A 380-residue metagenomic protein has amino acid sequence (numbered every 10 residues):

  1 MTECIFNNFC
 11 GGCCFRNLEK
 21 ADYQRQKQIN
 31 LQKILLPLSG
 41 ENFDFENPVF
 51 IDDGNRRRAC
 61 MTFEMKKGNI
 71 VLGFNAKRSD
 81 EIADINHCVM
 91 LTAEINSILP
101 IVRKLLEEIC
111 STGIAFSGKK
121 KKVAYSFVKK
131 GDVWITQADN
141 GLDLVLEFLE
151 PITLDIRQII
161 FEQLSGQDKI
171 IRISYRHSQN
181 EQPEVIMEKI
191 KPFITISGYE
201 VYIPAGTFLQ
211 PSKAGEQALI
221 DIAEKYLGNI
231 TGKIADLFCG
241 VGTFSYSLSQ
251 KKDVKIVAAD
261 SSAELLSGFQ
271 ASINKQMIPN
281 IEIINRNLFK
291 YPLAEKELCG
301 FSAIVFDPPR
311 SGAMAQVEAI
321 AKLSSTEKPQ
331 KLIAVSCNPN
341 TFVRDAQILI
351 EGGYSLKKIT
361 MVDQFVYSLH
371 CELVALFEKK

Functional and structural regions predicted by a protein language model:
T2-E19, V241: Local cysteine-cluster metal-coordination motifs and their immediate loop/turn environment, predominantly Fe-S cluster
C14-S111, V128: Extended interfacial segments that mediate partner engagement and assembly in macromolecular machines
V49-G54, Y125-F127, I135-A138, F365-Y367: A short beta-turn/loop motif at secondary-structure boundaries
D52-R57, V133-Q137, A235, V241: Feature of Fe-S/electron-transfer and energy-metabolism proteins that preferentially highlights extended coupling
T62-K66, W134-A138, E378-K380: Short beta-strand micro-motifs enriched in acidic
E64, V71, A138-L149, E200-P204: Short, aliphatic-rich beta-strand segments
L106-I186: N-terminal auxiliary segments of SAM/dcSAM-dependent transferases
P151-K380: Rossmann-like S-adenosyl-L-methionine
